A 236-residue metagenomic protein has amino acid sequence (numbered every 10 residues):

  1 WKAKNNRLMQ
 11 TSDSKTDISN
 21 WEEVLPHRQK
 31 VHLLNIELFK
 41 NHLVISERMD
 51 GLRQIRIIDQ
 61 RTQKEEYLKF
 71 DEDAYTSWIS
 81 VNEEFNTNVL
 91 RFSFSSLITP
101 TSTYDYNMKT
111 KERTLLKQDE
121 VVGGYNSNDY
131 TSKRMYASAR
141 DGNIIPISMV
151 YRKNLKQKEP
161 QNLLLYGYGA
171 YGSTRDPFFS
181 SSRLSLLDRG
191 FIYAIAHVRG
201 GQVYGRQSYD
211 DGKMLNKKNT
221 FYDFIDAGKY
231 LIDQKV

Functional and structural regions predicted by a protein language model:
W1-K2, K40-R48, N86-L97: Short beta-strand elements that form the blades of beta-propeller/WD-repeat-like and other beta-sheet-rich scaffold
A3-Q10, G51-I57, I98-D105: Structural motif
K4, H32, S182: Beta-rich catalytic cores
T11, S46, I58, S93 (+3 more regions): A generic structural motif
S12-L33, E37, R61-S80, K109-D129: Multi-bladed beta-propeller domains
Q63, Y106-E112, L116-V236: Cap/lid segment of the alpha/beta-hydrolase catalytic domain
E83-E84, D188: Proteins synthesized as precursors that undergo proteolytic processing into mature forms
E84-P100, Y104-K109, R113-L115: Blade-level signature of beta-propeller repeat domains, shared across WD40, Kelch, NHL, RCC1 and BNR/Asp-box propellers
